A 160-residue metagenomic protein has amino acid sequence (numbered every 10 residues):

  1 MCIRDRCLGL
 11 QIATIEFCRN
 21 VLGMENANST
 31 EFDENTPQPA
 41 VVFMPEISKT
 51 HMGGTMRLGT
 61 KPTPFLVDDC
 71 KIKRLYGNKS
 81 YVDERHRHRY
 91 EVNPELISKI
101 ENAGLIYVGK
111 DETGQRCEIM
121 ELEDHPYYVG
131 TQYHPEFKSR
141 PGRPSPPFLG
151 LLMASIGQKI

Functional and structural regions predicted by a protein language model:
R4, L8, L22, Y76 (+2 more regions): Short glycine-rich loop/turn motifs that provide flexible caps or phosphate-binding loops at active sites
R4-G9, A13, L66, V108-K110 (+2 more regions): Generic beta-strand/beta-sheet core signal
R4-P64, C70-K71, P147-I156: Cysteine-nucleophile active-site neighborhood
E25, D33, V42-P45, P64-L66 (+4 more regions): Generic, ordered loop/turn and secondary-structure boundary motif
G53-R57, Y76, S80-Y81: Conserved N-terminal/central alpha/beta ligand/cofactor-binding core
K61-Y76, R87-V92: Metal-dependent peptidase/peptidase-like ectodomains
N78, V82-I160: Acyltransferase
